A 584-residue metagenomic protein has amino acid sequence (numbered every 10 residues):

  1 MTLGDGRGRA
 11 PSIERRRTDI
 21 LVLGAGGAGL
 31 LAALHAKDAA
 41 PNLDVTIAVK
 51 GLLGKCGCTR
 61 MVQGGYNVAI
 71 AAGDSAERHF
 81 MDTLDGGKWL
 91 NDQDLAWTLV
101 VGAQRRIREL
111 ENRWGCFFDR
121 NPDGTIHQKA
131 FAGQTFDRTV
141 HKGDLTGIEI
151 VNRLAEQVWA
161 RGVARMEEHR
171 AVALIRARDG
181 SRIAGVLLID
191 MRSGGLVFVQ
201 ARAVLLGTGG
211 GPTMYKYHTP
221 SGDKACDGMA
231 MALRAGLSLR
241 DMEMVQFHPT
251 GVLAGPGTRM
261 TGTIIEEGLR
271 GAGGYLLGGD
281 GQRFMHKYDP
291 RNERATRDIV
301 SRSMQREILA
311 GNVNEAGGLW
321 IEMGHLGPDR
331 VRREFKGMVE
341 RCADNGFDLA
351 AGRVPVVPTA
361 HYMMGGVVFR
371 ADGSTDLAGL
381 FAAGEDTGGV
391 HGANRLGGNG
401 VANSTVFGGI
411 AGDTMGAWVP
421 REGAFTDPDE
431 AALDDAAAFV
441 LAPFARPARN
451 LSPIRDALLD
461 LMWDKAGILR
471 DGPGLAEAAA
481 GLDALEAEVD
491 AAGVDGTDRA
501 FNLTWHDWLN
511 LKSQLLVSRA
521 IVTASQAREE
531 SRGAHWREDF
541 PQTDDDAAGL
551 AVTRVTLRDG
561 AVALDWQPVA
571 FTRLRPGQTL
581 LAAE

Functional and structural regions predicted by a protein language model:
L3, R7-P11, R16-T18, G27 (+13 more regions): Glycine- and aromatic-enriched mobile tails/lids
R15-T18, S193-A203, D376: Core beta-strand elements of the Rossmann-like FAD/NAD(P) dinucleotide-binding domain in flavoenzyme oxidoreductases
N42-V49, D241: Short beta-strand "acidic-cap" motif of Rossmann-like dinucleotide-binding folds
G51-L84, K88, P249-T250, R259-T261: Conserved N-terminal glycine-rich FAD pyrophosphate-binding loop of Rossmann-like flavoproteins
N91-Q104, R138-E156, M166, H218-C226 (+2 more regions): Short beta-strand to alpha-helix junction loop
E111-G195, Q200, G207, G251-G255: Conserved redox-cofactor binding core of oxidoreductases
R192, A201-A203, G207-P212, F347 (+1 more regions): Glycine-/small-residue-rich beta->alpha transition segments that form the dinucleotide
M231, L237-D348, G352, T414-P420 (+1 more regions): An anion/pyrophosphate-binding glycine-rich loop and adjacent beta-alpha core in soluble alpha-beta enzymes
